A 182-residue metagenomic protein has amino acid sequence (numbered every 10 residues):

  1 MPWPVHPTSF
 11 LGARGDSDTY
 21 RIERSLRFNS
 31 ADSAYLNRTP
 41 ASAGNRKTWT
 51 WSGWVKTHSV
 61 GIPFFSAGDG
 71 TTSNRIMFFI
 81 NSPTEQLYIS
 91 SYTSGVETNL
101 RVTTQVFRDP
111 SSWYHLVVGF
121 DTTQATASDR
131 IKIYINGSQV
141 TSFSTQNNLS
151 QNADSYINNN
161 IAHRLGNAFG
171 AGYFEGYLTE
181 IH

Functional and structural regions predicted by a protein language model:
M1-P4, S9-H182: Extracellular glycan-associated modules
